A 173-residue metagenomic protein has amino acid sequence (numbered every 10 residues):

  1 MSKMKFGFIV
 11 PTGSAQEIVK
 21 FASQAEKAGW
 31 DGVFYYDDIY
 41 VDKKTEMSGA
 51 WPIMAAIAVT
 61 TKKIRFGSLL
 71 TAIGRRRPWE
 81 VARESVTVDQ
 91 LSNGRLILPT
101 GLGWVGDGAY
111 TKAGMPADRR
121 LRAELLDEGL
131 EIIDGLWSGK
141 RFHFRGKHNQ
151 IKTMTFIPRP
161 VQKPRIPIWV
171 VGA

Functional and structural regions predicted by a protein language model:
M1-T60, R159-I166: N-terminal beta1-alpha1-beta2 module of alpha/beta enzyme domains
M4-G13, G74-H143: Flexible, glycine-rich active-site loops centered on histidine and acidic residues that chelate a metal or position
F6-V10, V33-Y35, R65-L69, L96-T100 (+1 more regions): Hydrophobic faces of well-ordered beta-strands that scaffold small-molecule active sites in alpha/beta enzyme cores
Y40-V41, T71-R75: Short histidine/acidic/glycine/proline-rich micro-motifs that form metal- and phosphate-coordinating active-site loops
T45-S68, L125-I132, L136: Alpha-helix-loop-beta-strand connector modules within alpha/beta enzyme cores
T61-I64, S92-L96, K163-I166: Short coil/turn connectors at secondary-structure junctions
G146: Acidic/histidine-rich catalytic cores of soluble enzymes
N149-F156, G172-A173: Active-site glycine-rich loop that binds ribose-phosphate moieties when present
